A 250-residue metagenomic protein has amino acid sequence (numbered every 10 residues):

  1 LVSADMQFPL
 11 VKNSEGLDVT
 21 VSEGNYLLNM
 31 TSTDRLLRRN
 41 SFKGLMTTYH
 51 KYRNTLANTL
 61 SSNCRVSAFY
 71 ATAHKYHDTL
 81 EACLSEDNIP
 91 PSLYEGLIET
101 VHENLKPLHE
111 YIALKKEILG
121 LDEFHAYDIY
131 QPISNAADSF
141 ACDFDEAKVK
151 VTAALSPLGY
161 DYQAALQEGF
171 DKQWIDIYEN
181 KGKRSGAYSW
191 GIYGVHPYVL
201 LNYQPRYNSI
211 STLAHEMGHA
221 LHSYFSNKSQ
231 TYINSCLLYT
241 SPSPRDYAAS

Functional and structural regions predicted by a protein language model:
L1-I89, G96, T100, A154 (+1 more regions): His/Asp/Glu-rich acidic catalytic environments and adjacent acidic regulatory segments
L45-Y52, L93-I112, F140-L166: Zn2+-dependent metallopeptidase catalytic core
N63-V66, Y70, K115, A220 (+2 more regions): A short secondary-structure junction motif
D138-Y193, P197, R206-Y207: Auxiliary, metal-adjacent structural segments of Zn-dependent hydrolase domains
L200-L213: Short pre-active-site segment immediately N-terminal to the catalytic Zn-binding motif
T212, E216, A220: Catalytic glutamate of the conserved HExxH
S223-S241: Post-HEXXH active-site segment of zinc metalloproteases
Y239-S250: Single conserved hydrophobic/aromatic residue that forms the stacking wall/gate of nucleotide- or nucleobase-binding
